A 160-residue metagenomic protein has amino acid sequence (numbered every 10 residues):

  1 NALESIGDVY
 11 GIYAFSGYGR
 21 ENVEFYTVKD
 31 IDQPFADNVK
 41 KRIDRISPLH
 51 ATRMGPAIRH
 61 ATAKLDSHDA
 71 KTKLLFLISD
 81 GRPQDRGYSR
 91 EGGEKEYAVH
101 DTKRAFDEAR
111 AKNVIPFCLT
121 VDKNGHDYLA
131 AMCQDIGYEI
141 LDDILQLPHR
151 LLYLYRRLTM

Functional and structural regions predicted by a protein language model:
N1-M160: Acidic, glycine-rich A-domain
